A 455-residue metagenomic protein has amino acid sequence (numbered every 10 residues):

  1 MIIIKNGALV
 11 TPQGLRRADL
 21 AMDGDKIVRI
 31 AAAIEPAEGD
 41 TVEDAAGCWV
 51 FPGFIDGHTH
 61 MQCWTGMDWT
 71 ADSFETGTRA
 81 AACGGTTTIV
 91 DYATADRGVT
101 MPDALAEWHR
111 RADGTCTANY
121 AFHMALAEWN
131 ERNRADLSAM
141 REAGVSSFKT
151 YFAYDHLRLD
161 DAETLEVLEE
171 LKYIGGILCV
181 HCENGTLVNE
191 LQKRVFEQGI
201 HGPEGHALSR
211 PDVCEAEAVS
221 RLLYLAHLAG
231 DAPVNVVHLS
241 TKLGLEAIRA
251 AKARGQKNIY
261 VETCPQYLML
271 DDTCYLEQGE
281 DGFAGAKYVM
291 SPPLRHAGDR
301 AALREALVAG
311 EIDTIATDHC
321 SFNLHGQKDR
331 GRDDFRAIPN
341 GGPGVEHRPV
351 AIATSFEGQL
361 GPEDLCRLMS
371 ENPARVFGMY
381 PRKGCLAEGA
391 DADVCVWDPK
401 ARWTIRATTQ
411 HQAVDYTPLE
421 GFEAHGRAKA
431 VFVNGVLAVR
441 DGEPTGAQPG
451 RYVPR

Functional and structural regions predicted by a protein language model:
M1-I3, A8-P52: Histidine-rich, glycine-flanked metal-binding segment
G7, D329-D334, N340, E388-P454: C-terminal cap of metal-dependent C-N hydrolases
G7, L20, D25, G47 (+16 more regions): Divalent metal-coordination and catalytic microenvironments
A45-T115, R132: Metal-associated gating/positioning segment near the N- to mid-region
T86-V90, C116-A121, V145-S147, L225-V234 (+1 more regions): Short, surface-exposed connector motifs at secondary-structure boundaries
P102-A118, E166-V180: Alpha-helix-loop-beta-strand connector modules within alpha/beta enzyme cores
R132-F152, H156-I315: Histidine/acidic residue-rich metal-binding segments in metalloenzymes
H201-D231, G282, A286-Y288, V308-A309 (+2 more regions): His/Asp/Glu-enriched, well-ordered alpha-helical/loop segment that forms or immediately abuts the divalent-metal
